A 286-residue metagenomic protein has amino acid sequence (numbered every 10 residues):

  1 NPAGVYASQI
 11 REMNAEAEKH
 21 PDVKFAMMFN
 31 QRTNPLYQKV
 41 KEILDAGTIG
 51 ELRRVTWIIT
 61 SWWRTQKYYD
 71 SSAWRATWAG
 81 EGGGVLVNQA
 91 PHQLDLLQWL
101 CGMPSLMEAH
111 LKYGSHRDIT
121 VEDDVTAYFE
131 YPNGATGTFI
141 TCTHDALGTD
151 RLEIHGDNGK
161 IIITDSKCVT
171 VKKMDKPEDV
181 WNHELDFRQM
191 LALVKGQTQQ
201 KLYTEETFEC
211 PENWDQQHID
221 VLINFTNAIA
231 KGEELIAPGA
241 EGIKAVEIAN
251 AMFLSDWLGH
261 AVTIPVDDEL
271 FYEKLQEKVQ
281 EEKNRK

Functional and structural regions predicted by a protein language model:
N1-R32, G47: Beta-strand-loop-alpha-helix segment that lines the small-molecule cofactor/substrate pocket of alpha/beta enzymes
I10, Y37, Q93-L94, L222 (+1 more regions): A general structural signal for well-ordered alpha-helical segments in protein cores
V23, G50-R54, L254-K286: C-terminal capping/lid region of NAD(P)-dependent oxidoreductase domains
V23-A26, Q31-I119, G259: Predominantly a Rossmann-like dinucleotide-binding segment in NAD(P)-dependent oxidoreductases
P91, H116, I140-G148: Glycine-rich phosphate/pyrophosphate-binding beta-alpha loops
E122, A127-N133, I154-G156: Active-site beta-strand termini and strand-to-loop segments that position acidic
Y131, N158-A237, V262, E273-K286: C-terminal glycine/acidic-rich active-site capping loop/insertion
